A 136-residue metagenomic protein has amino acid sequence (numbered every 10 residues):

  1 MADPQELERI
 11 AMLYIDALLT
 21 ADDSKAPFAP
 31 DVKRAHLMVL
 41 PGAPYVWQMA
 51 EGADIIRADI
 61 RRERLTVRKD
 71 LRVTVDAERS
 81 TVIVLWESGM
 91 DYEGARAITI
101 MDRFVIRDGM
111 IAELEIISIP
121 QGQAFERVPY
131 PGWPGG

Functional and structural regions predicted by a protein language model:
M1-G136: C-terminal and inter-domain tail/linker signature
